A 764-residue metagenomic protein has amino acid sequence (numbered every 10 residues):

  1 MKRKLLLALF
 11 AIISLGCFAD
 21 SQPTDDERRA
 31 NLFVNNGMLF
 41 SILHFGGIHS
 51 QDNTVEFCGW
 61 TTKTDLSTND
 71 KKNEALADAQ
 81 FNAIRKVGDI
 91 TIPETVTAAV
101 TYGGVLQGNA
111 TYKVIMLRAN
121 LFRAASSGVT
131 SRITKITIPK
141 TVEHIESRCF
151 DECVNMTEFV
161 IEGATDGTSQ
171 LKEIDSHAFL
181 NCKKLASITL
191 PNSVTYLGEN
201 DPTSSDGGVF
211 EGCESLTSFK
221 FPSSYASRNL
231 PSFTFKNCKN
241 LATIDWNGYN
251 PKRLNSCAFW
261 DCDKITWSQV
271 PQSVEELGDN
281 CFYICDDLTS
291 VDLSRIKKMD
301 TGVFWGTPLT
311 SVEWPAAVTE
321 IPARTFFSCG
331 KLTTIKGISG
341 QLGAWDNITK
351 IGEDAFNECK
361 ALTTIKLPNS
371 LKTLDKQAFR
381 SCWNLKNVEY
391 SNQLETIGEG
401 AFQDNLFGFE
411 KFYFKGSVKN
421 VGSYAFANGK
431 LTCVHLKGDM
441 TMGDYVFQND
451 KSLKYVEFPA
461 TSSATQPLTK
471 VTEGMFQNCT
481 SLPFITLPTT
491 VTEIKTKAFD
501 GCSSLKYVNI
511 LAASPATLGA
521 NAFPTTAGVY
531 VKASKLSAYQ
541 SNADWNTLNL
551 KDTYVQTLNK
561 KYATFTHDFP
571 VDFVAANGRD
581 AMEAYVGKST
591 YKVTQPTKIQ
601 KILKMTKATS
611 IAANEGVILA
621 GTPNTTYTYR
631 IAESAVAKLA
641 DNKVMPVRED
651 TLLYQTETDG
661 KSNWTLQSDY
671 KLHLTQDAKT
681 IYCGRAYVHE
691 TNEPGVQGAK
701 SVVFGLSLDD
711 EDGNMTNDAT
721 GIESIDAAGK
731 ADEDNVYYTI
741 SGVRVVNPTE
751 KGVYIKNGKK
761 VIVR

Functional and structural regions predicted by a protein language model:
M1-P23, V761-R764: Sec-dependent, cleavable N-terminal signal peptides
S21-F33, F40, L548, F565 (+2 more regions): Intrinsically disordered, low-complexity repeat and linker tracts
R28-Q80, S541-T590: GGW-centered surface loops in extracellular recognition modules
I84-I115, G128-H144, V154-E173, K183-Y196 (+15 more regions): Structural signature of tandem-repeat unit edges
N120, E146-D151, D175-L180, G207-E211 (+13 more regions): Consensus positions within tandem repeat domains that build extended binding/scaffold surfaces
S537-D544, T625-E633, V696-V703, V743-R764: Short, surface-exposed terminal/edge motifs of secreted or surface/virion proteins that either
D552-N577, T606-T720: A short, polar beta-strand/turn micro-motif
K588-T594, N714-R764: C-terminal outer-membrane/trafficking sorting elements
